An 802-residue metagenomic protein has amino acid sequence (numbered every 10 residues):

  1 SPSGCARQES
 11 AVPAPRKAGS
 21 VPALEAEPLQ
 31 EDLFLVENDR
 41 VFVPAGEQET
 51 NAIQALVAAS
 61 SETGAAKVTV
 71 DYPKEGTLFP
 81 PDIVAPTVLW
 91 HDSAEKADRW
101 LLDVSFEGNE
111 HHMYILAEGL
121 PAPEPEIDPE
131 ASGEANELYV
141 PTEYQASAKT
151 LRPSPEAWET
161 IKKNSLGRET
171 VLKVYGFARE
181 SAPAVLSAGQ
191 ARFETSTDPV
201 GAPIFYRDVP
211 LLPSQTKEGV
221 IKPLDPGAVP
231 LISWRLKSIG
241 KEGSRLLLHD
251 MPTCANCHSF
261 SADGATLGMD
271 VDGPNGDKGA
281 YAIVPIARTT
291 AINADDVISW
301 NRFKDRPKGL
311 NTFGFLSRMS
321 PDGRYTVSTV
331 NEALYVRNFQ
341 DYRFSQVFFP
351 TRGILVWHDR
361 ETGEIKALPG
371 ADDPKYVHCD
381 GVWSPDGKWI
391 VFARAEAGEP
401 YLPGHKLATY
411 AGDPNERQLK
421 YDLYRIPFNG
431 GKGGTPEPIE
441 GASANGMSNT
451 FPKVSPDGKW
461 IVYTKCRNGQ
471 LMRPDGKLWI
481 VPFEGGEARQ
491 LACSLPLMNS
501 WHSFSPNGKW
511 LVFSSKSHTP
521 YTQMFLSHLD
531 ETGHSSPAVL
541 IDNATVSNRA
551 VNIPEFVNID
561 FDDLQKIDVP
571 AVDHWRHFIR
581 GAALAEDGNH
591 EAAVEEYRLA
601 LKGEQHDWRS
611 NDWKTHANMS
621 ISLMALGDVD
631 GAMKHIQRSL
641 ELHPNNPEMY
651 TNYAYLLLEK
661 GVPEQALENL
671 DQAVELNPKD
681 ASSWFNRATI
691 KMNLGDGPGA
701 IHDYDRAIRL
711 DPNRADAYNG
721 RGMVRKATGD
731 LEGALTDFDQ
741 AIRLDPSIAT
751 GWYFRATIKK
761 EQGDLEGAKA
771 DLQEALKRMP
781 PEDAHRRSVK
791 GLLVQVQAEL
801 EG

Functional and structural regions predicted by a protein language model:
R7-E591, E595-H616, I621, A625 (+3 more regions): Sequence signature of WD/YWTD-type beta-propeller architectures
H574, W608-R609, W613-K614, P647-E648 (+4 more regions): Helix-start (N-cap) detector for alpha-helical repeat units in TPR-like alpha-solenoids, especially tetratricopeptide
K602, Q637-E641, Q672-E675, R706-R709 (+2 more regions): Conserved structural position within tetratricopeptide repeats
